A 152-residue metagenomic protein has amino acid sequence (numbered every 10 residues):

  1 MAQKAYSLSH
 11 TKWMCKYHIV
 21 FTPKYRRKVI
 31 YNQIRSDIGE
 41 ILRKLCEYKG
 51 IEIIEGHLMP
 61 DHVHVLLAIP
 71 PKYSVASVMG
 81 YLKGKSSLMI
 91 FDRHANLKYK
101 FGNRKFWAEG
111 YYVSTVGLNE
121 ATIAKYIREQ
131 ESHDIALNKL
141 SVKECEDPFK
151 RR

Functional and structural regions predicted by a protein language model:
M1-R152: Basic nucleic-acid-binding interfaces
